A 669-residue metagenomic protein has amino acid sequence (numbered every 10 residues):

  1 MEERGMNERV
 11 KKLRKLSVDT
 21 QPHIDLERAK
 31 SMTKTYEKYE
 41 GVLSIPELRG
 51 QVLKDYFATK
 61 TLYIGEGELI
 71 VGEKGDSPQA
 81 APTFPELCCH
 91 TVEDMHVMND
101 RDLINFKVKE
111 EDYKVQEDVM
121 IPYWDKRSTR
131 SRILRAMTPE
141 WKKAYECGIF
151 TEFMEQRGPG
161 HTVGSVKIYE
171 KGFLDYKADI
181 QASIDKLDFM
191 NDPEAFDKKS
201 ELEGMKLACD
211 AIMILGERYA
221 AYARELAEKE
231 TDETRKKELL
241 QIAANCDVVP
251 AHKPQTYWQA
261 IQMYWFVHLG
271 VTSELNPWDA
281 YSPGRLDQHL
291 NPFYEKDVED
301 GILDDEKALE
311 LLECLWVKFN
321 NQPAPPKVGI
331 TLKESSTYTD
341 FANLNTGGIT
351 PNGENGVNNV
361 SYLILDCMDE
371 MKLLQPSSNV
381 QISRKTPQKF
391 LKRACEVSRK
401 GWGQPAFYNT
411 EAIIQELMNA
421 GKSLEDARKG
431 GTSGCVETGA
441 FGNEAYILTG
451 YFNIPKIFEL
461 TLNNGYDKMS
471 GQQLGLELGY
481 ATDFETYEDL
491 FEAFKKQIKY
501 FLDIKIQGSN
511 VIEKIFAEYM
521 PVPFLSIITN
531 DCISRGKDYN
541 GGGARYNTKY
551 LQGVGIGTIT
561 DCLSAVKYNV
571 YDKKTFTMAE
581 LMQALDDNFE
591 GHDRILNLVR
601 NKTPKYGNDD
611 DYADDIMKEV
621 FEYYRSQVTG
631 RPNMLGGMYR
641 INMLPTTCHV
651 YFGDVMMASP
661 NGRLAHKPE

Functional and structural regions predicted by a protein language model:
E2-G204, E238-N245, V249-G557, C562-E669: Conserved catalytic cores of very large enzyme subunits
K199, L226-K237: A conserved hydrophobic secondary-structure block that centers on an alpha-helix together with its immediately flanking
E201, M205-A208, G216: Low-complexity, highly charged intrinsically disordered N-terminal segments that act as targeting/localization
G216-A223, D561: Secondary-structure-rich domain cores
A220-A221, L226, A243-C246: Structured binding/interaction patches within domain cores
